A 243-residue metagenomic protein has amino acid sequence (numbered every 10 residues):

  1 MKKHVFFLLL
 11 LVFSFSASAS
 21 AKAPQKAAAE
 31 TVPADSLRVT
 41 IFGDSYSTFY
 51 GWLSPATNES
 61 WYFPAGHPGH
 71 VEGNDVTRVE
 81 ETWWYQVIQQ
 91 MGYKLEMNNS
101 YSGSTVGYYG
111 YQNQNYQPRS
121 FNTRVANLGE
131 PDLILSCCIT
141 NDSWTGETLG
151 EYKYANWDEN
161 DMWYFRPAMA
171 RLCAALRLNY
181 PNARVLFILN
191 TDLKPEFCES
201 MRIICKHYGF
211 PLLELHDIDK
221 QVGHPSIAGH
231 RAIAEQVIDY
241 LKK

Functional and structural regions predicted by a protein language model:
M1-V79, Q89, N127-D132, P181 (+1 more regions): N-terminal secretory targeting modules
V32-P33, N115-K243: Alpha-helical cap/lid subdomain in secreted, periplasmic, or secretory-pathway luminal O-acyl-processing enzymes
R38, L95, R184: Residues at the starts of beta-strands that form the adenosine-phosphate
G43-S45, S100, T191: A mature extracytoplasmic/lumenal domain signature
P55-Y154, D158: Conserved SGNH/GDSL esterase-like catalytic core that processes O-acyl groups on lipids and polysaccharides
